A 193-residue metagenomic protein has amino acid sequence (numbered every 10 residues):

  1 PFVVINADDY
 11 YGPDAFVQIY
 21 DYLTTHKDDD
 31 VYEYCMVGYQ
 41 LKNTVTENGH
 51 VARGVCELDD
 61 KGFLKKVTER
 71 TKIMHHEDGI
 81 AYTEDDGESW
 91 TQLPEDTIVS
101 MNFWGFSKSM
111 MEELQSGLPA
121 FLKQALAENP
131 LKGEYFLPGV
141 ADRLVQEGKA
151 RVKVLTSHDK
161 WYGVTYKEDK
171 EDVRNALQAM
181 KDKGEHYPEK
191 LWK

Functional and structural regions predicted by a protein language model:
F2-V4: Short aromatic/hydrophobic "clamp" motif used to bind/position activated sugar donors
A7-Y10: The conserved acidic donor/metal-binding loop of glycosyltransferases
G12-P13, V164: Loop/helix-junction capping segments adjacent to catalytic residues or to phosphate/diphosphate-binding pockets
P13-W104: Conserved core of the sugar-phosphate nucleotidyltransferase
D60, V67, K72-K193: Conserved alpha/beta core of the MobA/IspD/sugar-nucleotide pyrophosphorylase nucleotidyltransferase superfamily
